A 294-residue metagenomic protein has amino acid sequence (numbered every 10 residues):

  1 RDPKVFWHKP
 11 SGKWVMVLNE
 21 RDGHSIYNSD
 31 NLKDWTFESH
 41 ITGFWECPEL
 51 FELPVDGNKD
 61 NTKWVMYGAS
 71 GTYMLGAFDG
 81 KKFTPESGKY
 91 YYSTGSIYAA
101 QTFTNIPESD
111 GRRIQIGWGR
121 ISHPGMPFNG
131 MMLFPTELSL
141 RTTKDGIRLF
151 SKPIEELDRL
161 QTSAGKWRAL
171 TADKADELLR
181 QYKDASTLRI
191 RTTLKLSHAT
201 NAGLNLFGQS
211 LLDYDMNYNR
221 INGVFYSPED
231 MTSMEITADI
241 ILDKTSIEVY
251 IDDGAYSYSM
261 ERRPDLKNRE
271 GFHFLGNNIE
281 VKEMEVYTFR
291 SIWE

Functional and structural regions predicted by a protein language model:
R1-Y27, F37-H40, P48-E52, K59-S70 (+1 more regions): Hydrophobic core segments of beta-strands in well-ordered, beta-rich domains
F6, M16-N19, H40, D56 (+6 more regions): Generic marker of residues within folded, mature protein domains
K13, K33-T36, G254-A255: Residue-level signal for well-ordered, solvent-exposed loop/turn and beta-edge residues enriched in charged/polar side
R21, T42, G71, T142 (+1 more regions): Residues that line or immediately flank small-molecule/substrate-binding pockets and catalytic motifs
R21, W45, A69-G71, G95-I97 (+1 more regions): Short, solvent-exposed loop/turn segments at the edges of secondary structure
S25-G43, N61, L75-T94, G146-K152: Blade-edge beta-strand/turn elements of extracellular beta-propeller and related beta-sheet repeat scaffolds
E46-L50, I97-T102: Repeated scaffold domains used in trafficking and secretory/extracellular systems, primarily beta-propellers
D79-G95, T104-E294: Beta-rich accessory regions
